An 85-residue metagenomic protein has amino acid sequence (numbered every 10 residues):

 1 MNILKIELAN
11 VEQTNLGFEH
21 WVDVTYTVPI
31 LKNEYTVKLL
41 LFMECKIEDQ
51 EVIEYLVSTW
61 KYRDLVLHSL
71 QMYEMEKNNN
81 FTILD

Functional and structural regions predicted by a protein language model:
N2-Y35: Amphipathic, interaction-prone secondary-structure segments
K5, E34-D85: Acidic, low-complexity intrinsically disordered segments
